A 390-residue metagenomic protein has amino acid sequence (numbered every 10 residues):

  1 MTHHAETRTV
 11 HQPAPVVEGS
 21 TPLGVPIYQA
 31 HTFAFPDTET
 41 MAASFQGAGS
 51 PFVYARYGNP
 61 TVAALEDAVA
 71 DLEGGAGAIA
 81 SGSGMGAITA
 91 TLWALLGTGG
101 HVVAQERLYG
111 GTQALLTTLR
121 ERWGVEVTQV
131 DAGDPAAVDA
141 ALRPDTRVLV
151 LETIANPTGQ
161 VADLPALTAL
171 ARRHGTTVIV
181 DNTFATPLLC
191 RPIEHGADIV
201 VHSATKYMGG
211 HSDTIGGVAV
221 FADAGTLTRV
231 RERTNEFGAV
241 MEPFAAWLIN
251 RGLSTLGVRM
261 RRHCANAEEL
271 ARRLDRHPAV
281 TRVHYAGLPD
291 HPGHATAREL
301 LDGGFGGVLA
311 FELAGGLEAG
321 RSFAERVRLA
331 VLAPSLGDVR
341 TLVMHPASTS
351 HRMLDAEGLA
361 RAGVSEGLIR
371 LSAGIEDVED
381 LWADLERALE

Functional and structural regions predicted by a protein language model:
M1-N59, D67-A68: N-terminal "arm"/small-domain region of PLP-dependent enzymes with the aminotransferase-like
T9-H11, P15, A78-H277, H284: Conserved PLP-enzyme active-site core in the AAT-like
T9-Y28, E318-G358: C-terminal core of ALDH-fold dehydrogenases
A14-V16, Q29-F35, F184, K206 (+6 more regions): Glycine-rich beta-alpha junction loops
D37-T89, G111-T118: Conserved N-terminal alpha-helix of the aminotransferase class I/II PLP-enzyme fold
T117, E126, E325, T341-E390: PLP-dependent enzyme catalytic core of the Aspartate aminotransferase-like
I249-V258, G307-A314, R370-G374: Short, well-ordered beta-strand elements within core beta-sheets of diverse protein domains
E268-G337, L354-A360: Conserved small-domain helix->loop->beta segment predominantly found in fold-type I
